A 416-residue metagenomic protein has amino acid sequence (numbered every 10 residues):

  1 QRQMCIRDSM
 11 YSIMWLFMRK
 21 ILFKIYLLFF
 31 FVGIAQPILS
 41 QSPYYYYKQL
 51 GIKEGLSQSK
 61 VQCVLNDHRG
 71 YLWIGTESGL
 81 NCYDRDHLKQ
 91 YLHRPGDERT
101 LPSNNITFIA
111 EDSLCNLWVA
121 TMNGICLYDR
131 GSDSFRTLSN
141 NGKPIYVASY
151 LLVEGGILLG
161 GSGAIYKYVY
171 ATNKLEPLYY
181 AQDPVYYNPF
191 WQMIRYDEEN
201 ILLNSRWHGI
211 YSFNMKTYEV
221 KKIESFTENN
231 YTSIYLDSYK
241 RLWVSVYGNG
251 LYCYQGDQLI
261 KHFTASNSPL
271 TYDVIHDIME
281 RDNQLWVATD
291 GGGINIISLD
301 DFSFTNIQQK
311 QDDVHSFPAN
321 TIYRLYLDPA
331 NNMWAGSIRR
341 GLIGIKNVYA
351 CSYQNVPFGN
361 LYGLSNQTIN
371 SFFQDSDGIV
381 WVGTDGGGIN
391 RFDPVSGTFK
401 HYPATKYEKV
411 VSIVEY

Functional and structural regions predicted by a protein language model:
Q1-I6: Short, small-residue-biased leader/transition segments that mark boundaries at the very start of proteins
R7-Y416: Carboxylate-rich, polar loop motifs that coordinate divalent cations or form catalytic acidic clusters
